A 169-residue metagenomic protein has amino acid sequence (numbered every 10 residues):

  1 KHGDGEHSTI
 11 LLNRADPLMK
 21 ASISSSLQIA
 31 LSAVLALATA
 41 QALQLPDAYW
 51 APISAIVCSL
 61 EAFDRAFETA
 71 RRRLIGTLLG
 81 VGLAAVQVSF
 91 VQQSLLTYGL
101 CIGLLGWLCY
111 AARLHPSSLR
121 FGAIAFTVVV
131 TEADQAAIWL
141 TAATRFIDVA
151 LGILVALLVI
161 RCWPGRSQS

Functional and structural regions predicted by a protein language model:
K1-S169: Alpha-helical transmembrane segments and their membrane-interface boundaries that form or gate the permeation pathway
